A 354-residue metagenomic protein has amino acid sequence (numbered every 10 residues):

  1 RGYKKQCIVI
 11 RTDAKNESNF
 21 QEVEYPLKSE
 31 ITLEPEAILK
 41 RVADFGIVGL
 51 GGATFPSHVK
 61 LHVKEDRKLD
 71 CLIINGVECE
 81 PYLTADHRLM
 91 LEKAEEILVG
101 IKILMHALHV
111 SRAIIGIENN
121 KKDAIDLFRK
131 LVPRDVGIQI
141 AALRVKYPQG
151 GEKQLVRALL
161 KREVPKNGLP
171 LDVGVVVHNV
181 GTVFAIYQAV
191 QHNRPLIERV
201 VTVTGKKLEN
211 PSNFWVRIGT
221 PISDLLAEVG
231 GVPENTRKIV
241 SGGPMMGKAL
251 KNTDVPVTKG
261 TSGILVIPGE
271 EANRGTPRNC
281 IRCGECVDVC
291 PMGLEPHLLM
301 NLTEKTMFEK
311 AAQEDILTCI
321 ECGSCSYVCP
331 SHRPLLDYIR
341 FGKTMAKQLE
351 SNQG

Functional and structural regions predicted by a protein language model:
R1-L50, F55, D66, K122: Acidic low-complexity segments
K5, E30-A37, R67, E92-V99 (+15 more regions): Conserved active-site and cofactor/substrate-binding residues in soluble primary-metabolism enzymes
N16, K28-T32, R88-D135, Q139: Internal alpha/beta scaffold segment
N16, R41, F45-G49, N75 (+14 more regions): Change "in soluble alpha/beta enzymes" to "in soluble alpha/beta proteins
S18, V42-T54, E65-I97, A107 (+4 more regions): Conserved mixed alpha/beta catalytic, RNA-binding, or beta-rich assembly cores of soluble enzyme, regulatory
S111-I222, E228-P233, G243: Hydrophobic alpha-helical positions that pack around
K122-K130, A249-P256, P330: Short glycine/threonine-rich loop-to-helix capping motif typified by GTGT followed within a few residues by an Asp-Pro
T261-P277, V287, P291-G354: Ferredoxin-type iron-sulfur electron-transfer modules in oxidoreductases and energy-metabolism complexes
